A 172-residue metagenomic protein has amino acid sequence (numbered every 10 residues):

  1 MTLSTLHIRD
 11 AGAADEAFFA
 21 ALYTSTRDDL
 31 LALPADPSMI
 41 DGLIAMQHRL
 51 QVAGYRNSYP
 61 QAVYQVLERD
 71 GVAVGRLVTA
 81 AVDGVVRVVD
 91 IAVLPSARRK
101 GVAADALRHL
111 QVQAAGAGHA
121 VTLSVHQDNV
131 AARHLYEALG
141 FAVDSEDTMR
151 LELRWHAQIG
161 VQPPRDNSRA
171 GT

Functional and structural regions predicted by a protein language model:
M1-T2: Short acidic N-proximal helix/loop "leader" segments that mark the beginning of a domain or an inter-domain linker
L6, D10-E16, A20-V89, L94-P95 (+3 more regions): Acetyl-CoA-dependent GNAT
I91-R99, V125-H126: A short, internal acetyl-CoA/4′-phosphopantetheine-binding micro-motif in the GNAT/acyltransferase core
R99-V112, R133-A138: Conserved acetyl-CoA-binding loop-helix of GNAT-fold acetyltransferases
V102, H119, F141: Short phosphate-binding/catalytic loops that engage adenosine nucleotides
A115-V125: Conserved GNAT acetyl-CoA-binding A-motif
N129: Conserved HGGG/HGGXW glycine-rich cap/lid loop of the alpha/beta-hydrolase fold
